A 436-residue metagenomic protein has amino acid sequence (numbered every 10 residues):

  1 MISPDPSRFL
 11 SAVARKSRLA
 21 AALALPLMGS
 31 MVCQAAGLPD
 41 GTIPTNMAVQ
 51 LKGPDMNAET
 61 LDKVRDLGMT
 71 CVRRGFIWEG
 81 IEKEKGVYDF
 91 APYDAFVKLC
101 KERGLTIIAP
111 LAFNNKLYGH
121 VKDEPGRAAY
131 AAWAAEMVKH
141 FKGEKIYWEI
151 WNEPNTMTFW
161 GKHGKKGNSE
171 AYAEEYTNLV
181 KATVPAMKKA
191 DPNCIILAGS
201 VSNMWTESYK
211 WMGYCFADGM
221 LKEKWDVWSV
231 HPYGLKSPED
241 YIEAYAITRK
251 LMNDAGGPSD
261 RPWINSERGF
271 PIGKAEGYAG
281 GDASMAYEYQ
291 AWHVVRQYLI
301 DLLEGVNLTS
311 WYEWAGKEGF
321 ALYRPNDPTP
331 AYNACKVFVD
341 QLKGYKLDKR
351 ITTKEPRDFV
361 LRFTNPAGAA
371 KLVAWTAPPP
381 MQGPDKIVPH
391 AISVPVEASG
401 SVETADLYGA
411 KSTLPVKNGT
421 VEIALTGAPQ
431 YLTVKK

Functional and structural regions predicted by a protein language model:
I2-A21: Bacterial N-terminal signal peptides that target proteins for export
R18-S30: Bacterial N-terminal signal peptides
A36-T70, G75-I77: Boundary/entry segment of secreted carbohydrate-active catalytic domains
L61-K63, L67-K224, P232-L235: Substrate-binding cleft and catalytic face of glycoside hydrolase catalytic domains, especially the flexible beta-alpha
Y172-V295, E304: Noncatalytic carbohydrate-binding groove/subsite architecture in carbohydrate-active enzymes
F270-L342, R350-P356: Aromatic/acidic polysaccharide-binding cleft in carbohydrate-active enzymes
T353-A398: Carbohydrate-binding surface patches
T413-K436: C-terminal beta-strand-rich structural cap/linker in extracellular carbohydrate-active enzymes
